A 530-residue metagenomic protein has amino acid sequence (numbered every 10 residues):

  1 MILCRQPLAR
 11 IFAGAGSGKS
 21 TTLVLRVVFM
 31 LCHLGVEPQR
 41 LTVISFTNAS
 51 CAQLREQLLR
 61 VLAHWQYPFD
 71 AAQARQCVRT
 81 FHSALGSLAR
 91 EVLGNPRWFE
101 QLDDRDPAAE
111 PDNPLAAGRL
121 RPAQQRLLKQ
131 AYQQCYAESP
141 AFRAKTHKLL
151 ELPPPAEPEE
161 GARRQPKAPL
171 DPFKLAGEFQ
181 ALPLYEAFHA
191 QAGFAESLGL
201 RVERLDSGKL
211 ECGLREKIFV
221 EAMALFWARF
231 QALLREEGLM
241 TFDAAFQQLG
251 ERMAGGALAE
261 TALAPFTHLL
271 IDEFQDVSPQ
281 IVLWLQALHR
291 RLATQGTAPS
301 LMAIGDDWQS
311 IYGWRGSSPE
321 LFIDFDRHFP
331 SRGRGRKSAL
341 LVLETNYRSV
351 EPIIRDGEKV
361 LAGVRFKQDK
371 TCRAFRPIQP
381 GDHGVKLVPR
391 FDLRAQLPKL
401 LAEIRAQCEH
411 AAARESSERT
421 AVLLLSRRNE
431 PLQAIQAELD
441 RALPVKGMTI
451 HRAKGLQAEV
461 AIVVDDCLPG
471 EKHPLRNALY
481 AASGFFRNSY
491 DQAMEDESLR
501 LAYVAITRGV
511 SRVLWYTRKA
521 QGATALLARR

Functional and structural regions predicted by a protein language model:
M1-A15, C77, C212-D324, T345 (+1 more regions): Conserved helicase NTPase motor core
M1-R97, E260, V504-T507: P-loop NTPase Walker
G16, S20-L23, G335-S338, E344-V445 (+1 more regions): Helicase P-loop NTPase motor core
S87-E100, Q248-A264, M448-I450: Conserved RecA-like ASCE ATPase "motif II neighborhood" in helicase/translocase motors
E100-A232: Coupling/switch/interface segments within P-loop NTPase motor domains and analogous charged loops in nucleic-acid
P279-H383, I506, L514, L527: Conserved RecA-like helicase ATPase core segment that couples NTP binding/hydrolysis to strand translocation
M448, R452-A481: A short beta-strand element within the Helicase C-terminal
E471-R476, A481-R530: C-terminal accessory regions
